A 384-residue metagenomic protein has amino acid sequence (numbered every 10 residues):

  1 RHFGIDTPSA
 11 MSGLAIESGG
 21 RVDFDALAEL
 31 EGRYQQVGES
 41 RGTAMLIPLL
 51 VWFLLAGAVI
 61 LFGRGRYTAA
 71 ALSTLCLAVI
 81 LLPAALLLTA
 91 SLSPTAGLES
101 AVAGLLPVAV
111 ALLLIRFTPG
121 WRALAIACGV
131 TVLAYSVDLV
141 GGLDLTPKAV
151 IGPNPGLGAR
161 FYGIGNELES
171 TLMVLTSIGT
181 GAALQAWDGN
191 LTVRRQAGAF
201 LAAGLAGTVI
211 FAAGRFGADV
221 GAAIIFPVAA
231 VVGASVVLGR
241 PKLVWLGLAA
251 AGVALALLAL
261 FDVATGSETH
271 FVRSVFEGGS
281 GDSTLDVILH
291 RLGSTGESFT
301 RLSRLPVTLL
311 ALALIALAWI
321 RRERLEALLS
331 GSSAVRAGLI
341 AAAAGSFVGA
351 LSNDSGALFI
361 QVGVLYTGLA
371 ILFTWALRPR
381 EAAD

Functional and structural regions predicted by a protein language model:
R1-E39: Soluble extramembrane regions of membrane proteins in the secretory/endomembrane system
G20, G65-L81, P119-T131, T192-L201 (+3 more regions): Membrane-interfacial loop-to-transmembrane alpha-helix junctions, especially the N-terminal start
A28-G156, E169-A183, W187-D188: Core alpha-helical transmembrane segments of integral membrane proteins
G32-A44, P153-L175, R215, F276-P306: Short aromatic-rich membrane-water interface segments that cap or initiate transmembrane helices in multi-pass membrane
L50-A58, V102-P119, G165-A186, I225-G239 (+2 more regions): Hydrophobic cores of alpha-helical transmembrane segments in multi-pass inner/ER membrane proteins, independent
A84-A101, G207-P227, R322-T367: Membrane-water interface signatures at transmembrane helix termini and the short loops that connect adjacent helices
L88, D138-G152, F216, V220-A223 (+1 more regions): Membrane-helix interface motif
A203-G207, G221-L258, G368: Hydrophobic alpha-helical segments of polytopic membrane proteins
